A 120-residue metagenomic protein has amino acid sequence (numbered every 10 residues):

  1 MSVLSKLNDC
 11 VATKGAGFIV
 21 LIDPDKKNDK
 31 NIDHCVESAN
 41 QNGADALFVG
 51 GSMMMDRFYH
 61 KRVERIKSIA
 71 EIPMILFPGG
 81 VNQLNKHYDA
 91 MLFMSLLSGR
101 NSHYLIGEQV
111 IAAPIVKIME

Functional and structural regions predicted by a protein language model:
M1-I22, I115-I118: N-terminal amphipathic alpha-helix/helix-capping segment at the start of soluble metabolic enzymes
A16-I32, P78-G80: Active-site mouth loops of central-metabolism enzymes
F18-I22, L47-V49, M74-L76, M91-F93: Hydrophobic faces of well-ordered beta-strands that scaffold small-molecule active sites in alpha/beta enzyme cores
C35-A39, I66: Generic structural signal for hydrophobic
A46-K61: Glycine-rich, proline-tolerant flexible connector loops at the mouths of alpha/beta enzymes
G51-M54, G79-V81, L96-L97: Short, ordered loop/turn segments at secondary-structure junctions
Y59-N82, A112-M119: Alpha-helix-loop-beta-strand connector modules within alpha/beta enzyme cores
Q83-E120: Conserved anion-binding
